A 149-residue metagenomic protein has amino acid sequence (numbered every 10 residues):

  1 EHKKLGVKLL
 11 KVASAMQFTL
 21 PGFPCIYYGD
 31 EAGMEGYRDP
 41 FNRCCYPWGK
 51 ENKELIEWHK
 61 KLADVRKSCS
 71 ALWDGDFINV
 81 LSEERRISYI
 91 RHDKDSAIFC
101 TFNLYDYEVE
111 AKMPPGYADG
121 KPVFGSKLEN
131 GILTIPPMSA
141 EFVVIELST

Functional and structural regions predicted by a protein language model:
E1-K3: Active-site clefts of carbohydrate-active enzymes
V7-K11, T19-I26, D30-T149: Carbohydrate-interacting/catalytic domains
